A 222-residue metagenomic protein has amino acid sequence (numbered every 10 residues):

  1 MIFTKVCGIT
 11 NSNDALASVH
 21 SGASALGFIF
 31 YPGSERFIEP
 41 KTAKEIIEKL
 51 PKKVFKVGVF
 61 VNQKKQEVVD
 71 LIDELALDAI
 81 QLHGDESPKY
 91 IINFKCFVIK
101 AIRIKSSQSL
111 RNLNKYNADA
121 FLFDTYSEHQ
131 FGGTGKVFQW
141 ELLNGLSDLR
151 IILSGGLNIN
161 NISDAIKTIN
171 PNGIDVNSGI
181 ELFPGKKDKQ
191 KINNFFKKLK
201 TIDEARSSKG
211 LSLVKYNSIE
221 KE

Functional and structural regions predicted by a protein language model:
M1-E222: Conserved N-terminal beta1-alpha1 strand-loop-helix module at the mouth
